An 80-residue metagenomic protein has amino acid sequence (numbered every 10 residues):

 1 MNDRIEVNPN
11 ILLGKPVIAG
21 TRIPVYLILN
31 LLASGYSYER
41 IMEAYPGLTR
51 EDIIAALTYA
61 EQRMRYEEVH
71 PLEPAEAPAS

Functional and structural regions predicted by a protein language model:
M1-I23, A77: N-terminal first-folded block
L13, V17-Y59: Amphipathic, hydrophobic secondary-structure cores in small proteins
R50-A79: C-terminal structural segments of small proteins and small subunits
